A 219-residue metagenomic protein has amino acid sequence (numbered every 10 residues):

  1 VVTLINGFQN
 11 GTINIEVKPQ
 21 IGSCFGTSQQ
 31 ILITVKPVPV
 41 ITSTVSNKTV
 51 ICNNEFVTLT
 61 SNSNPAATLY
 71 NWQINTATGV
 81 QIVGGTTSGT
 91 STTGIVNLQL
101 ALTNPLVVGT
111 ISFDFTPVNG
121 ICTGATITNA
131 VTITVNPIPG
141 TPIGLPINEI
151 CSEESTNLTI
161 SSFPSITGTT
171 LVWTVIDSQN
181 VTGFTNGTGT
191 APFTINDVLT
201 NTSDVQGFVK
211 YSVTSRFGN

Functional and structural regions predicted by a protein language model:
V1-N219: Extracellular low-complexity Ser/Thr/Asn/Gly-rich intrinsically disordered segments
